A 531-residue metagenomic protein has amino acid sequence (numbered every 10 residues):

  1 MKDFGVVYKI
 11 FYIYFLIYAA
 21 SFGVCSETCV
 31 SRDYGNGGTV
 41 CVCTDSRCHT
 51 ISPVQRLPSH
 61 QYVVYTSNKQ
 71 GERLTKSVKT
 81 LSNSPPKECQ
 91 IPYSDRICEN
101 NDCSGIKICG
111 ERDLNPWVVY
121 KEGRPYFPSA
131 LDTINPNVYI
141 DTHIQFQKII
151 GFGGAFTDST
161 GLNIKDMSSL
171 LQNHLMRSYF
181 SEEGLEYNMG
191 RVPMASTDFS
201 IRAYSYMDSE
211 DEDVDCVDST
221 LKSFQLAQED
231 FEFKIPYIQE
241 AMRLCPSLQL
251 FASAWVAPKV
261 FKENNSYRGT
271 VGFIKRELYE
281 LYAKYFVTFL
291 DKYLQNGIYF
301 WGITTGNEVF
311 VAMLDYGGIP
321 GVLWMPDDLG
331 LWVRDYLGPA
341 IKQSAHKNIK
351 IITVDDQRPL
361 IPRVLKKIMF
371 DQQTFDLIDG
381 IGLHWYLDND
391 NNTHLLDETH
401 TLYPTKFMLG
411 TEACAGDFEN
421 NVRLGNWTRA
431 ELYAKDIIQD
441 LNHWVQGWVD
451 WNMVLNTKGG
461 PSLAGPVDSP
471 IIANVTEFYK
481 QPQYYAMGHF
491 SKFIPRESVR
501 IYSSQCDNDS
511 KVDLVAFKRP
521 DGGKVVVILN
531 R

Functional and structural regions predicted by a protein language model:
G5-E27: Cleavable N-terminal signal peptides of Sec/SRP-targeted secreted and luminal proteins
S59-Q61, T66-W301, T305, G321-D327 (+3 more regions): N-terminal catalytic cores of secreted or lumenal carbohydrate-active enzymes
A130-D141, H174, I235-Y237, T288 (+5 more regions): Alpha-helical scaffolding within the catalytic cores of extracellular/periplasmic polymer-degrading hydrolases
G154, E186, L250, I303 (+5 more regions): Conserved, mostly hydrophobic/aromatic
F199-A203, P258-N265, V309-Y316, I361-R363 (+2 more regions): Short acidic/His/Gly/Ser-rich catalytic and metal-binding motifs that mark active-site loops of diverse hydrolases
E280-G302, V309-D417: Active-site neighborhood of glycoside hydrolase catalytic domains
F407-K492, V499-D507: Aromatic/acidic polysaccharide-binding cleft in carbohydrate-active enzymes
C506-R531: Carbohydrate-binding surface patches
